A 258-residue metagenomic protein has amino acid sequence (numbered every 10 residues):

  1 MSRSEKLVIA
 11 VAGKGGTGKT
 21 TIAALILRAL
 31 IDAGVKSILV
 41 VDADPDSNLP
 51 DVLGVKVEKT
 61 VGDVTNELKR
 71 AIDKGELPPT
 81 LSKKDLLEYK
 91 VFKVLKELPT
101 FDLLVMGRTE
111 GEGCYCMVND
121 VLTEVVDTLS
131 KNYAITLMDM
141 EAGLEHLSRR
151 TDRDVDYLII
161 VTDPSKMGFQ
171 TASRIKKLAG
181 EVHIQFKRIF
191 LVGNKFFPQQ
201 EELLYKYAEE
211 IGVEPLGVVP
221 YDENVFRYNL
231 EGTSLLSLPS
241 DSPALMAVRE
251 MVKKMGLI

Functional and structural regions predicted by a protein language model:
M1-K6: Phosphate-binding P-loop
L7-P45: Walker A/P-loop phosphate-binding motif and the immediately C-terminal alpha-helix
L25, A29, V52, R150: Active-site signature of alpha/beta-hydrolase-fold catalytic machinery across serine- and Asp/Cys-nucleophile hydrolases
D32-L98: N-terminal phosphate/diphosphate-binding loop that engages ATP/GTP or pyrophosphate donors across diverse enzyme folds
V55-K59, L178-A179, K206-E210, S234-L236: Short, hinge-like loop/turn segments at secondary-structure boundaries
S82-M138: Cytosolic-facing regulatory segments adjacent to core modules
M117-Y221, R227: Conserved catalytic-core segment of NTP-binding enzymes
E231-S242: C-terminal boundary of histidine-terminating zinc-finger modules
